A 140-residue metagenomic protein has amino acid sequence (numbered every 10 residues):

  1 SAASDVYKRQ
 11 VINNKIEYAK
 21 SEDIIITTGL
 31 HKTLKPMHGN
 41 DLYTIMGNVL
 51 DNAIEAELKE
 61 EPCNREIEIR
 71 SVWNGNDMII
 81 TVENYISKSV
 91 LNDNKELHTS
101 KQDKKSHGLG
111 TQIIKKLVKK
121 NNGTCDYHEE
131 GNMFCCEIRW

Functional and structural regions predicted by a protein language model:
A2-Y7: Short, small-residue-biased leader/transition segments that mark boundaries at the very start of proteins
I26-M46: Conserved short strand/loop->alpha-helix "switch" segment adjacent to the catalytic nucleotide/phosphoryl-transfer site
G39-P62: Conserved ATP-binding N-box helix of the HATPase_c
N64-N76: Short beta-strand/loop element within the Bergerat-fold HATPase_c
M78-G108: Glycine-rich/acidic phosphate-handling loop/turn and adjacent ATP-lid/helix of nucleotide-binding kinase/ATPase domains
G110-I114: Short alpha-helical Gxxx[C/S/T] motif in the catalytic ATP-binding
N122-N132: Glycine-rich ATP-binding loops of the HATPase_c
